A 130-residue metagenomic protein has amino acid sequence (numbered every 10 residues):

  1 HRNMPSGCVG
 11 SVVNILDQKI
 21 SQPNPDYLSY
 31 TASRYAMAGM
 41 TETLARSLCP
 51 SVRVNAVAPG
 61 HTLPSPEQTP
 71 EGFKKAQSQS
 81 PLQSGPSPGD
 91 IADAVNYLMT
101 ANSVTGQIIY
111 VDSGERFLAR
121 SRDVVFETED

Functional and structural regions predicted by a protein language model:
R2-A36, T41-C49, H61: Catalytic loop of short-chain dehydrogenase/reductase
Y27, P81-S84: Glycine-rich "substrate-gating" loop/helix at the edge of Rossmann-like oxidoreductase active sites
R34, E42, R53-N55, Q83-S84: Short, cationic motifs built from Arg/Lys/His that form the positively charged side of catalytic pockets
A38, L48-T62, V104-V111: Conserved Rossmann-fold SDR core element
A45-C49, P64-P70, L98-M99: Alpha-helix C-terminal capping segments
A56-S80, R120-D130: A glycine/serine/threonine-rich, flexible loop-to-helix segment that serves as the NAD(P) cofactor-binding "lid"
S84-V111, R116-F117, D123: C-terminal substrate-recognition "lid" of short-chain dehydrogenase/reductases
